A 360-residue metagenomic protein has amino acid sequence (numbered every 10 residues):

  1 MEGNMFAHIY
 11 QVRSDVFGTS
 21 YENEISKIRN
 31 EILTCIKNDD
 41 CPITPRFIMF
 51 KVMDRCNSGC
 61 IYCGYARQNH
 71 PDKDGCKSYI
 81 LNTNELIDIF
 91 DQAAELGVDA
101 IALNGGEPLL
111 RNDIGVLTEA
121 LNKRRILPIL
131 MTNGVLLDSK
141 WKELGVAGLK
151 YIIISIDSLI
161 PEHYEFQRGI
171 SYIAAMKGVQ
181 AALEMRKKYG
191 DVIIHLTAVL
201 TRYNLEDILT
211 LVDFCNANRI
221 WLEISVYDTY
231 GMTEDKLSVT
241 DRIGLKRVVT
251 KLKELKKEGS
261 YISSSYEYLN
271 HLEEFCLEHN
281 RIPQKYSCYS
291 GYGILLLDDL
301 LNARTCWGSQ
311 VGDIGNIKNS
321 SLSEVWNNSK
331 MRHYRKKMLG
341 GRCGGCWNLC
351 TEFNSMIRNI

Functional and structural regions predicted by a protein language model:
M1-T44, I282-K285, Y289, L300-I360: Flexible mid-to-C-terminal extensions adjoining Fe-S/redox cofactors in radical SAM and related proteins
E2-Y151, T233, T240-D241, N359-I360: Conserved alpha-helical substructure of the radical SAM core
E24, I32-I36, C41, Y189-I193 (+5 more regions): A C-terminal junction/extension of Radical SAM enzymes
R55, G59, C63-A66, G291 (+3 more regions): Cys/His-rich metal-chelating microdomains
R55, P108, L136, S158-P161 (+7 more regions): Short, solvent-exposed loop/turn segments at secondary-structure junctions
K77-L81, Q167-A174, V239-G244: Alpha-helix N-cap and loop-to-helix initiation/capping positions
T83-N104, L110-V226: Radical SAM/AdoMet-radical enzyme domain recognition
G106, S265-E267, G345: Short, solvent-exposed turn/loop segments enriched in Gly/Ser/Thr/Pro and often Arg
